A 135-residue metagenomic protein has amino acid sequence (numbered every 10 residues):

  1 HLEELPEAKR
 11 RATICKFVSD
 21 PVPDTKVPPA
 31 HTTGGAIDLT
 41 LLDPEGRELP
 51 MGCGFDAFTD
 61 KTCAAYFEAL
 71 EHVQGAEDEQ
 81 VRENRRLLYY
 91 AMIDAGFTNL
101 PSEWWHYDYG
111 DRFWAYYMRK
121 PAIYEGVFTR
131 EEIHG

Functional and structural regions predicted by a protein language model:
H1-G135: Cell-envelope/glycan interface and biosynthesis
